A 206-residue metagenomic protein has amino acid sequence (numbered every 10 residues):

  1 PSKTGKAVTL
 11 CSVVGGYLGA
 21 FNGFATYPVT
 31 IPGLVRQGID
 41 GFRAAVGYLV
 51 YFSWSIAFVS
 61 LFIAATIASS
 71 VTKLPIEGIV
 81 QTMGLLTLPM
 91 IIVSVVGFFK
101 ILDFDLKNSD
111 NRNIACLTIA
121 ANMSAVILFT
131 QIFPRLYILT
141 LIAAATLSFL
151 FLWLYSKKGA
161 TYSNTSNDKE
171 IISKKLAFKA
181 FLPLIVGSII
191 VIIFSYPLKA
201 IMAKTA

Functional and structural regions predicted by a protein language model:
S2-G97, I101-D110: Hydrophobic transmembrane alpha-helices that form the pore/transport pathway of multi-pass ion and small-solute
K3-L10, L136-A144: Membrane-interface starts of transmembrane alpha-helices
A45, V50-I56, P134, G159-K169: A cytosolic-side transmembrane-helix exit/cap motif
A68-L74, F99-K107, W153-T165, Y196-A203: Transmembrane helix-loop junctions in multipass membrane proteins, especially transporters and channels
I76-M83, P134-A143, K174-L176, A203-A206: Interfacial loop-to-helix junctions that mark the boundaries of transmembrane helices in multi-pass membrane
L88-K100, L117-Q131, A144-S156, P183-Y196: Hydrophobic core segments of alpha-helical transmembrane domains in multi-pass membrane transport and ion-translocation
L102-I119, G159-L182: Flexible interhelical linker loops that connect adjacent transmembrane helices in multi-pass membrane transporters
S166-A206: Transmembrane helical segments that form the transport core of multi-pass membrane transport proteins
